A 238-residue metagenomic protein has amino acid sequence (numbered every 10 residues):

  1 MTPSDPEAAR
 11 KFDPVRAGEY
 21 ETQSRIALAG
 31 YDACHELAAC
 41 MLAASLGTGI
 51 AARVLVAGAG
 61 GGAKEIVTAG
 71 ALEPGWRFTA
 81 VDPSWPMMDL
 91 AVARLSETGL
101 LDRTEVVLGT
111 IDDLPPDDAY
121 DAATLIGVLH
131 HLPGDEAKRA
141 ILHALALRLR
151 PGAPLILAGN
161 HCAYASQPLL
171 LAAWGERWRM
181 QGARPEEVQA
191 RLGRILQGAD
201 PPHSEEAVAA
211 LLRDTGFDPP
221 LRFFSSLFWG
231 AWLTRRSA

Functional and structural regions predicted by a protein language model:
M1-E21, W174-G175: N-terminal, positively charged/glycine-rich alpha-helical extensions of SAM-dependent methyltransferases
G30-A52: Conserved alpha-helix/loop element of class I SAM-dependent methyltransferases that forms part of the SAM/SAH-binding
I50-D113: Class I SAM-dependent methyltransferase SAM/SAH-binding core
R53, G152-L155: Short glycine-centered segments of the SAM/dcSAM-binding site in methyltransferase folds
T124-G127: A conserved beta-strand element that flanks and buttresses the S-adenosyl-L-methionine
R139-P151: A short glycine-rich, Lys/Arg-flanked "PGG" loop and its adjoining helix->strand segment in the class I
A158-T215: C-terminal alpha-helical "lid/dimerization" subdomain adjacent to the S-adenosyl-L-methionine
A209-A238: Core SAM-dependent methyltransferase catalytic element
